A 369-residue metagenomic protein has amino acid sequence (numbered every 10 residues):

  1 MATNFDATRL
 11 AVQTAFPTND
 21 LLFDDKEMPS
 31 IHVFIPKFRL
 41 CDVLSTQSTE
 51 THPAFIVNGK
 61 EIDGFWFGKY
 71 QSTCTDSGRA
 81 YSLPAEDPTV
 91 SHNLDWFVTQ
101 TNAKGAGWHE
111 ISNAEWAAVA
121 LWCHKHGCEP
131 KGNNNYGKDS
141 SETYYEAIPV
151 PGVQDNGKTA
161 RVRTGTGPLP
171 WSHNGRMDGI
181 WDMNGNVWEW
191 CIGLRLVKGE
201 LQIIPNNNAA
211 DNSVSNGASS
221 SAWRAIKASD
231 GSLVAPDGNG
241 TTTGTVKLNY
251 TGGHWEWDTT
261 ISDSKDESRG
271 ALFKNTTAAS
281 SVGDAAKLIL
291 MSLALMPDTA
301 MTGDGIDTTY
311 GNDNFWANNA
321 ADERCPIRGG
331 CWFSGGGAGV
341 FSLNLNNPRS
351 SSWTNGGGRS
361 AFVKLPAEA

Functional and structural regions predicted by a protein language model:
M1-N4, V150-A160, G167, N174-M177 (+3 more regions): C-terminal, surface-exposed recognition/capping segments
M1-T18: Charged, compositionally biased non-catalytic regions
T18-K26, S140-Y144, G311-A320: Short low-complexity stretches enriched in small and charged residues
L22-G107, K198-K265, R269-F273, R324 (+1 more regions): Extracellular adhesion/carbohydrate-recognition regions
E50-M183, V187, E256, D263 (+2 more regions): Short aromatic-cysteine micro-motif
A117-A118, L194-K198: Amphipathic alpha-helical scaffolding segments
H124-E129, R195, I204-N207: Short secondary-structure boundary/capping segments
